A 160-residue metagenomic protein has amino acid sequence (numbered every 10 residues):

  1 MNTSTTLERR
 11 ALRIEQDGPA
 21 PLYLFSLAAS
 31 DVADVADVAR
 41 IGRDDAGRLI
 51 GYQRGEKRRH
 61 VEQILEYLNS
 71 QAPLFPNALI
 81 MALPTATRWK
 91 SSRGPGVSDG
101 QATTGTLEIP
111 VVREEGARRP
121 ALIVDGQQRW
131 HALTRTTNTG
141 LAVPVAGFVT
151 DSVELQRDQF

Functional and structural regions predicted by a protein language model:
M1-A102, T106, P110-V112: N-terminal extension/subdomain marker
P76-N77, T85, S92-F160: Basic- and aromatic-enriched surface patches that contact anionic nucleotides/nucleic acids
